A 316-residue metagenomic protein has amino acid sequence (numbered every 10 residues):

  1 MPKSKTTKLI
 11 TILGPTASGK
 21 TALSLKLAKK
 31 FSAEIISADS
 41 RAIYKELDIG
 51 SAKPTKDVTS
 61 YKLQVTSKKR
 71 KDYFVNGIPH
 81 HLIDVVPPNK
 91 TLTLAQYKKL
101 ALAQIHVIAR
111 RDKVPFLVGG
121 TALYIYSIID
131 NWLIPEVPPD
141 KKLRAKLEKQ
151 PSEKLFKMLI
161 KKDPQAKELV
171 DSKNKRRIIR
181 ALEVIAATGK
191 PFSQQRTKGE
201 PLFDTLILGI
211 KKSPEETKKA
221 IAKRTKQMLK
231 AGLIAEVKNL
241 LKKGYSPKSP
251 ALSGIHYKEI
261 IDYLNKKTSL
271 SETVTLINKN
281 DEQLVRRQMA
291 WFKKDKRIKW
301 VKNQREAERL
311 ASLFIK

Functional and structural regions predicted by a protein language model:
M1-K316: Phosphate/pyrophosphate-binding catalytic cores of soluble transferases and nucleic-acid-acting enzymes
